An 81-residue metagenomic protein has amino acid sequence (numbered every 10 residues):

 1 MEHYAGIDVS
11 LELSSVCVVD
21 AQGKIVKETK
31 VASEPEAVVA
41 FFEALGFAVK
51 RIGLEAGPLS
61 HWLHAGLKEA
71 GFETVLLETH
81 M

Functional and structural regions predicted by a protein language model:
M1-M81: Phosphate- and other anionic-substrate recognition elements at nucleic-acid/protein interfaces
